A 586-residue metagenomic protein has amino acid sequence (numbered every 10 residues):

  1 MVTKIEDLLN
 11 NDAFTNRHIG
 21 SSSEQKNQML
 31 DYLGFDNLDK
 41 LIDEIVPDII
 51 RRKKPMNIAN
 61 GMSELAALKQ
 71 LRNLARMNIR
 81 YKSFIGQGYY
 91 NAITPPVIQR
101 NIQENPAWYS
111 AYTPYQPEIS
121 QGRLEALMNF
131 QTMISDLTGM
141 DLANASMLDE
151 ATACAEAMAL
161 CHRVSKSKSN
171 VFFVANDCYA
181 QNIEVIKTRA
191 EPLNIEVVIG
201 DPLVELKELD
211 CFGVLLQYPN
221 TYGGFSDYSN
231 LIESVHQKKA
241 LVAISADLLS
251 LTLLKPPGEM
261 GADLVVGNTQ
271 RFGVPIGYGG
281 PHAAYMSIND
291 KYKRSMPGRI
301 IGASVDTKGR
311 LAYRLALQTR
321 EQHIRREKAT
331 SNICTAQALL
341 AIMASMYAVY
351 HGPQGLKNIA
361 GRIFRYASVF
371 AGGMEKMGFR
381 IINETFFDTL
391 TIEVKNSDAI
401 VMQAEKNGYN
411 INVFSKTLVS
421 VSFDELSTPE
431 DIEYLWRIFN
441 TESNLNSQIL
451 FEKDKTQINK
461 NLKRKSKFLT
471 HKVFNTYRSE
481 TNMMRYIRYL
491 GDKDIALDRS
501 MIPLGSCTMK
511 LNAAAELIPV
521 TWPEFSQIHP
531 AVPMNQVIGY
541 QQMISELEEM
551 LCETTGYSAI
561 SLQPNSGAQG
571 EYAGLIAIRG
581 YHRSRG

Functional and structural regions predicted by a protein language model:
M1-S21: Charged, compositionally biased N-terminal leader segments and the immediate start of the first structured element
L8-L9, N105-P117, M133-M140, K166-S169 (+8 more regions): Gly-rich Lys/Arg/Thr-decorated short loops/hinges at beta-loop-alpha junctions or inter-strand turns that position
S21, D43-N129, I324, K460-S545: N-terminal entrance/gating region of PLP-dependent enzymes' catalytic architecture
Y115-I119, D136-A155, L551-G574: Short loop-beta-helix segment that forms the pyridoxal 5′-phosphate
T152-A312, M374, G378, F387 (+4 more regions): Conserved PLP-enzyme active-site core in the AAT-like
F272-G373, M377, I382-E384: Active-site C-terminal subdomain of aminotransferase-like
V274-S287, K291-Y292, A336-L340, S422 (+3 more regions): Conserved phosphate/anionic-ligand binding catalytic regions in large, soluble enzymes, centered on
F364, M377-K406, F423-L426: Conserved PLP-binding catalytic core of the aspartate aminotransferase-like
